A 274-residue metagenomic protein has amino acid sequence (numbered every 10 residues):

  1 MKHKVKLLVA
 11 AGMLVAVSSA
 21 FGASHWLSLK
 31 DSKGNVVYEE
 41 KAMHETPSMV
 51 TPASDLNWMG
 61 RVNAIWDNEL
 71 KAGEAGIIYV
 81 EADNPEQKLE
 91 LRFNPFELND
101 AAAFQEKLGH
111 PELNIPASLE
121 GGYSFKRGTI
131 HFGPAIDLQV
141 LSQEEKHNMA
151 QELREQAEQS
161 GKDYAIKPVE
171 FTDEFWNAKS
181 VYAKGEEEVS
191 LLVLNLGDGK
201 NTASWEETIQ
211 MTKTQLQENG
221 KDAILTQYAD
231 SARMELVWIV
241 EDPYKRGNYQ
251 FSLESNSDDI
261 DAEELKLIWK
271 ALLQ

Functional and structural regions predicted by a protein language model:
M1-M49: Membrane-interface helical sensory segment of bacterial ECF anti-sigma factor regulators
S28-Q274: Polar, acidic low-complexity tracts enriched in Ser/Thr/Gln/Glu with frequent Gly/Pro and Thr-Pro motifs
